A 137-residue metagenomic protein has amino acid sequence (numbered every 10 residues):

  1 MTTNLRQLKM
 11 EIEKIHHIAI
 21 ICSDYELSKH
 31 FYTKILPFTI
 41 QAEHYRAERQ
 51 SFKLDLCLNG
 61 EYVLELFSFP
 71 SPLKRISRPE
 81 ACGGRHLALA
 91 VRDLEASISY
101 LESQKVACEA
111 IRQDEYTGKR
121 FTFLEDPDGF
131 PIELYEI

Functional and structural regions predicted by a protein language model:
T2-E11, H44, D55, I98-I137: Vicinal oxygen chelate
T2-L27, G84-L89: N-terminal beta-strand motif that seeds the catalytic metal site of vicinal oxygen chelate
K14, Q50, G83, G118: Exposed loop/turn and edge beta-strand positions of beta-sandwich/beta-sheet ligand-binding modules
I21-V63: Core segments of cupin and vicinal oxygen chelate
F31, E95-Y100: Short amphipathic alpha-helices within nucleic acid-binding modules
Q41-E43, R49-F52, S71-S77, A110: A short, acidic/glycine-rich surface segment
K53, V63, A88, F121-F123: Short hydrophobic/aromatic beta-strand element in the GNAT-like acyltransferase core that lines or flanks the acyl-donor
N59-V63, S71-L73, L94-E95: Short, charged/polar surface micro-motifs in flexible loops or helix N-caps
